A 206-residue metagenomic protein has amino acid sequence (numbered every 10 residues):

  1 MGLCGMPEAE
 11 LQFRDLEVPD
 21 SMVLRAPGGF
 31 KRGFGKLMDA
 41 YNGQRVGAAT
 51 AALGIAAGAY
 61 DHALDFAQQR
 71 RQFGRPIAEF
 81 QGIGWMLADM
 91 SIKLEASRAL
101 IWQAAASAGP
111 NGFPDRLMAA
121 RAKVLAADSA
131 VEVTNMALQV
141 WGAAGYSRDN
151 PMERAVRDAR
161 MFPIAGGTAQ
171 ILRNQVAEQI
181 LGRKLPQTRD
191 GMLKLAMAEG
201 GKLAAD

Functional and structural regions predicted by a protein language model:
M1-E17: Flexible, small-/acidic-enriched active-site or ligand-binding loops
G2-G5, G28-K31, R154: Solvent-exposed alpha-helices and their adjacent loops that cap or buttress functional pockets in soluble metabolic
C4-P7, G35, K202-L203: Compositionally biased, intrinsically disordered low-complexity regions
Q12, D39-D206: Alpha-helical interface subdomain recognition
R14-G35: Long, acidic (Asp/Glu-rich), low-complexity accessory segments flanking structured domains
